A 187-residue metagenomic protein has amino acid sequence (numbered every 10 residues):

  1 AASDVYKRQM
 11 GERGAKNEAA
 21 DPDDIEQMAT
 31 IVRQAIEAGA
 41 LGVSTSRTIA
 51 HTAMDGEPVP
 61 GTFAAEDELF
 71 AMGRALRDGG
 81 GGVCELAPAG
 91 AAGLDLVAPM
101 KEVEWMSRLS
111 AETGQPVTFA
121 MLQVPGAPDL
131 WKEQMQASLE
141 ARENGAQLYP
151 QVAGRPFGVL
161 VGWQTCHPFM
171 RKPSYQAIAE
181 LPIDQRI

Functional and structural regions predicted by a protein language model:
A1-Y6: Short, small-residue-biased leader/transition segments that mark boundaries at the very start of proteins
K7-R13: Enzymes and membrane/adaptor proteins characterized by extended Gly/Ser/Thr/Asp/Glu-rich, aromatic-dotted
R13-I31, A35-I36, P58-V59, L76 (+3 more regions): Polyanionic/metal-chelating signatures
T30-E85, G90-E112: Buried, small/hydrophobic-residue-enriched core segments of structured protein domains
